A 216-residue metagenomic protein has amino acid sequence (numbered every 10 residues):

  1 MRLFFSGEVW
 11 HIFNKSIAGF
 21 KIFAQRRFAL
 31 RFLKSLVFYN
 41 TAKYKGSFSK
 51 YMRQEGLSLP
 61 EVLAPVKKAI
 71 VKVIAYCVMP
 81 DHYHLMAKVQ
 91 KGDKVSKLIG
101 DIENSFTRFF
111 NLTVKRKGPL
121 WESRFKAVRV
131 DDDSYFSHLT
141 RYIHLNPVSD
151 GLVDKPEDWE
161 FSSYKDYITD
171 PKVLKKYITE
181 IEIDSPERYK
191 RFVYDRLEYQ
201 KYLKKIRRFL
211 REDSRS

Functional and structural regions predicted by a protein language model:
M1-S216: Short catalytic/metal-binding and nucleic-acid-binding patches
